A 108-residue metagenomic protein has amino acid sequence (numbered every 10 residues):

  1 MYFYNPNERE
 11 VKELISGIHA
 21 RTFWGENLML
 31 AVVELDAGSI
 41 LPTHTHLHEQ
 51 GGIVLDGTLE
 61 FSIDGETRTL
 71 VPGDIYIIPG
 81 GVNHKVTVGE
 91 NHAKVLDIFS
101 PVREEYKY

Functional and structural regions predicted by a protein language model:
M1-N27, Y108: A short, N-terminal "cap"/entry segment at the start of jelly-roll beta-barrel domains of the cupin/DSBH fold
M29, T58-E60, T67, N83 (+1 more regions): Structural motif
A31-T45: Conserved short histidine dyad/triad with adjacent acidic residue
T43, F61, I78, H84-G89: Short beta-strand His + acidic residue motifs that chelate non-heme Fe in jelly-roll/DSBH and cupin folds
H48-L59: Glycine- and acidic-residue-biased ligand/ion/polar-headgroup-sensing regions
E66-G80: Short acidic-glycine-tyrosine-enriched beta hairpin
G81-E105: Ligand-binding loop in jelly-roll beta-barrel domains
